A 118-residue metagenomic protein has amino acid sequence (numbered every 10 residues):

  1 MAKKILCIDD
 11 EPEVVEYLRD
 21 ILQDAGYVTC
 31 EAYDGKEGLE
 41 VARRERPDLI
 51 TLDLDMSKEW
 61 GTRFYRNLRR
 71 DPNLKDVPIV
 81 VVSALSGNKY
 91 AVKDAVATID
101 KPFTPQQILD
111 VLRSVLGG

Functional and structural regions predicted by a protein language model:
V15, S57-K58, K75: The feature encodes the CheY-like receiver
E16-D24: Charged docking surfaces used in two-component/phosphorelay signaling
G26-Y33, V41: Short hydrophobic/Thr-rich beta-strand motif most characteristic of the beta2 strand and flanking loop of CheY-like
D34-E37, W60-F64: Acidic catalytic/metal-coordinating carboxylates
E45-T51, M56: Active-site beta3 strand of CheY-like receiver
R46-D48, N73-P78: His-Asp phosphorelay/catalytic-motif detector in bacterial-type signaling
V82-S83: Hydrophobic/aromatic residues positioned on beta-strands within the core alpha/beta folds
F103-L116: C-terminal output helix
